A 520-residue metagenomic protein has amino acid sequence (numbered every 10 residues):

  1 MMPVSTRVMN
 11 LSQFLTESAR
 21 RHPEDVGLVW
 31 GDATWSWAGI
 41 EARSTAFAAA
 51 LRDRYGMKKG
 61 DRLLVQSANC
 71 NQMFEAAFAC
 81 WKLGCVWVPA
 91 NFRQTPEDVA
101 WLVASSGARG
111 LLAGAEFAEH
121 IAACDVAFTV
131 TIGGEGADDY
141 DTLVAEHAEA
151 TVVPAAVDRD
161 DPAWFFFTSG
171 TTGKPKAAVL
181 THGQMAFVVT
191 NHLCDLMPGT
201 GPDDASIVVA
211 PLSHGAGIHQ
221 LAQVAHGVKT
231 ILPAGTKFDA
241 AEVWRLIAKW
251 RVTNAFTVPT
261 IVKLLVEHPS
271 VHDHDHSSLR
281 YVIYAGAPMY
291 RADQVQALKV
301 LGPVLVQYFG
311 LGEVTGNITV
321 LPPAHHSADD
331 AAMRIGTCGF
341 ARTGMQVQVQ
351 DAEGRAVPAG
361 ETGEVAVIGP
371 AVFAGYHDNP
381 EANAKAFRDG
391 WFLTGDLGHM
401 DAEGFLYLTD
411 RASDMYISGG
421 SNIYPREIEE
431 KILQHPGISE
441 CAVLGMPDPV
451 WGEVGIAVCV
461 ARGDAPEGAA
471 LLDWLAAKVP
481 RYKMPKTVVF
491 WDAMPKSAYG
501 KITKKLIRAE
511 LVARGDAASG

Functional and structural regions predicted by a protein language model:
M1-M9, D138-P162: Flexible, low-complexity linker/hinge segments
R7, A33, A50-Q94, V209 (+1 more regions): Conserved AMP-binding/adenylate-forming
G31, D53-R54, K82-A145, R462-G463 (+2 more regions): Structural core segment of the AMP-binding/adenylate-forming
R54-K58, T151-D161, F165-I207, H219 (+1 more regions): Conserved adenylate-forming
M73, Q94, L111-A113, A255 (+7 more regions): AMP-binding/adenylate-forming catalytic core of the ANL superfamily
A186-A205, S213-T253, H268: Conserved AMP-binding/adenylation subdomain of ANL enzymes
A225-V228, V252-F256, E267-M333, Q346 (+1 more regions): Gly/Ser/Thr-rich phosphate-binding loop
F340-G344, A352-K385, I423: Conserved ATP/PPi-binding loop(s) of AMP-dependent carboxylate-activating enzymes
